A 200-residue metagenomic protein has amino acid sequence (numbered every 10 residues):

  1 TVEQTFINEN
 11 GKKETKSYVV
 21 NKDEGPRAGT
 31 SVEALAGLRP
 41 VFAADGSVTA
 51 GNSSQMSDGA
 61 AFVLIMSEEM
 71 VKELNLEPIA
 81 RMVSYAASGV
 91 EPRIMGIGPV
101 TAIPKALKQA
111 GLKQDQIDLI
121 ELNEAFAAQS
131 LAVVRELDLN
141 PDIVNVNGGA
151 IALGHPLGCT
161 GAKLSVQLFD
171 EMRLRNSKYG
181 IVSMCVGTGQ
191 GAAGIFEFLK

Functional and structural regions predicted by a protein language model:
T1, L76-A87, Q114-E124, I143-G149 (+1 more regions): Beta-strand segments within the central parallel beta-sheet cores of soluble alpha/beta enzyme folds
T1-E73, E136, P141-I143: N-terminal extracellular/periplasmic Venus flytrap/periplasmic-binding protein-like
Q4, R39-F42, A86, L107-A110 (+5 more regions): Structural signal for hydrophobic packing residues in well-ordered secondary-structure cores of soluble enzyme domains
Q4-G11, P92-P99, E124-D142, P156-T160 (+1 more regions): Short glycine/threonine-rich loop-to-helix capping motif typified by GTGT followed within a few residues by an Asp-Pro
D45-A61, V83-Q109, D118, L122-E124 (+2 more regions): Active-site pocket-shaping loop/turn-to-helix segments
T49-M66, G161-K200: Conserved beta-strand-centric core segments of catalytic alpha/beta enzyme folds
M70, S84-V90, N123-A128, G148-A152 (+2 more regions): Acidic, glycine-rich active-site loops and adjacent beta-strand->loop/helix elements that engage anionic groups
V71-N75, P104-L119, L137-D138: Phosphate/pyrophosphate-binding loops at sites that engage ATP/ADP/AMP, CoA/4′-phosphopantetheine, polyphosphate
